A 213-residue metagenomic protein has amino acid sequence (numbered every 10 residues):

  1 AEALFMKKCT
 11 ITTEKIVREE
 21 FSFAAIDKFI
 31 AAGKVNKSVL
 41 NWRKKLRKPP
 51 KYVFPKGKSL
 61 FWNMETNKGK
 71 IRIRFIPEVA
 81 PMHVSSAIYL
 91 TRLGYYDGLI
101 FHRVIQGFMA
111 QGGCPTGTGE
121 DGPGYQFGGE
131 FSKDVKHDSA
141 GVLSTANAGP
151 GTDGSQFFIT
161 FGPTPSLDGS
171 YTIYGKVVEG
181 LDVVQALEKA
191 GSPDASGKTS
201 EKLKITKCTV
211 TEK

Functional and structural regions predicted by a protein language model:
A1-K213: Cyclophilin-like peptidyl-prolyl cis-trans isomerases
